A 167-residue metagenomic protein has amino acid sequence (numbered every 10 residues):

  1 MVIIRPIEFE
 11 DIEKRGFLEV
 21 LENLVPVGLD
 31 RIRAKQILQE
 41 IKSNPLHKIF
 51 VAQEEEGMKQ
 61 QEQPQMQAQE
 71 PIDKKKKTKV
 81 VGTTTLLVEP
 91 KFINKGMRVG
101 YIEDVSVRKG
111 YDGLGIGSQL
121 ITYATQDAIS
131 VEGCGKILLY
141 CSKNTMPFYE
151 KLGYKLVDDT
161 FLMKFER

Functional and structural regions predicted by a protein language model:
M1-Q36, T160: Short amphipathic alpha-helix that is part of the acyltransferase structural core
Q39-V51, E55, Q69, Y101: A short helix-loop-beta-strand connector motif used in the catalytic cores of GNAT acetyltransferases and, in some
L46, E54, T84-N94: A conserved beta-strand-loop-helix scaffold within acyl/acetyltransferase catalytic domains
V51, T78-V88, Y101, S106: Conserved beta-strand in the GNAT
P90-I102, D112: A conserved beta-turn-beta hairpin within the catalytic core of GNAT-like acetyltransferases that forms part
V107, G113-Q126: Conserved acetyl-CoA-binding loop-helix of GNAT-fold acetyltransferases
I121, A128-C141: Conserved GNAT acetyl-CoA-binding A-motif
I137-P147, L162-R167: Conserved beta-strand-loop-alpha-helix junction that forms the acyl-donor binding cleft
